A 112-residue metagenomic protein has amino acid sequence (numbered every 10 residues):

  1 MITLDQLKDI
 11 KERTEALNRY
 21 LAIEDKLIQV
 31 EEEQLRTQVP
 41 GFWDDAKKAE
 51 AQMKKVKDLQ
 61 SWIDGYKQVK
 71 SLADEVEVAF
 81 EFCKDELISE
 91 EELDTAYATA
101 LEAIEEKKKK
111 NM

Functional and structural regions predicted by a protein language model:
M1-M112: Charged, heptad-repeat coiled-coil alpha-helices that serve as long linker/dimerization "arms" in large NTP-dependent
